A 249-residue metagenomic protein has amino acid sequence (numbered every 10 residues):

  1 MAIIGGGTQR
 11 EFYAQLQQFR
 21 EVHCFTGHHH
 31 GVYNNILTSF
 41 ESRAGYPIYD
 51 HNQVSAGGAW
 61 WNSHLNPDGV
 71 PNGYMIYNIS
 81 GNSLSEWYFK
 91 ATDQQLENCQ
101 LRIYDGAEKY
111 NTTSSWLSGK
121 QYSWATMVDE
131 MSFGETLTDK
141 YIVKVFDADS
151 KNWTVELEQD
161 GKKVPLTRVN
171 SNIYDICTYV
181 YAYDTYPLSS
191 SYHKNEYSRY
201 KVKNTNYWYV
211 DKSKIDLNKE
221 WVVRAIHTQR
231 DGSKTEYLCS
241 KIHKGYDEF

Functional and structural regions predicted by a protein language model:
M1-H51, G73, T136, D147: His/acidic metal-ligating clusters that form di-metal
A2-G6, L166, I215: Extended hydrophobic/Leu-rich segments
A44-A148, W153-D160, T205-E236: Binuclear metal-dependent phosphoesterase catalytic core
L96-Q100, I173-T185, G245-F249: Short, surface-exposed linear segments at secondary-structure transitions and domain or protein termini
G106-A107, I173-Y174, I242: Flexible, surface-exposed loop regions and adjacent strand-edge segments of Gram-negative outer-membrane beta-barrel
N152-A182: Extended low-complexity, serine/threonine- and proline-enriched intrinsically disordered segments
I173-D211: Aromatic sugar-binding surface patches on proteins that engage polysaccharides or sugar-phosphate polymers
R230-F249: Short beta-strand elements
